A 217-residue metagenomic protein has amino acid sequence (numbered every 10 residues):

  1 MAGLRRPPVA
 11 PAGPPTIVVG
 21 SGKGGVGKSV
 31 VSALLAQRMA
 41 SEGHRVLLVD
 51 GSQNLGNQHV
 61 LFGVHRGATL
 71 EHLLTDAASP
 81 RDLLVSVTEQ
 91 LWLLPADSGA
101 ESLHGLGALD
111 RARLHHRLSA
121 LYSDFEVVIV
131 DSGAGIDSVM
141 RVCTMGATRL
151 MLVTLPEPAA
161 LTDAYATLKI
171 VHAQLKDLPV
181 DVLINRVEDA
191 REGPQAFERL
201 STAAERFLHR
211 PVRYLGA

Functional and structural regions predicted by a protein language model:
M1-V26, Q37-R38, H44, A78 (+1 more regions): Extreme N-terminal, non-catalytic leader segments that precede Walker-type/kinase nucleotide-binding cores
V18, L47-V49, L152: Conserved beta-strand elements of the Class I
S21, L48-S123: P-loop/Walker-type NTP enzyme "switch/lid" segment
V31: Hydrophobic positions on the alpha1 helix immediately C-terminal to the Walker A/P-loop
L34, R38, V142: Active-site signature of alpha/beta-hydrolase-fold catalytic machinery across serine- and Asp/Cys-nucleophile hydrolases
V127-G216: Conserved catalytic-core segment of NTP-binding enzymes
